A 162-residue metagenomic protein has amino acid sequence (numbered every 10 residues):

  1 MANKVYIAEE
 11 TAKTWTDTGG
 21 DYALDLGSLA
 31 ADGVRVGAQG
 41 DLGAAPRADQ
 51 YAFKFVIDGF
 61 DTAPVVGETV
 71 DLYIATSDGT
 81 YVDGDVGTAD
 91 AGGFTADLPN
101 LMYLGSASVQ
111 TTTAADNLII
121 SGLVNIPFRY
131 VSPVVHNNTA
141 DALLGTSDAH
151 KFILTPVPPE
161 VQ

Functional and structural regions predicted by a protein language model:
M1-G19, P127-Y130, H136-Q162: C-terminal interaction-tip segments
Y6-G40: Terminal (often C-terminal
S28-F60, G67: Contiguous beta-strand segments within globular domains
D49-G59, T69-S77, N125-K151: Internal, hydrophobic beta-strand segments that form the core of beta-sheet-rich folds
E68-Y73, V86-A96, I120-S121, T146-H150: "Short basic amphipathic alpha-helical interaction patches in structured regions
A75-D116: Terminal beta-strand-rich extracellular "head" domains that mediate receptor/glycan or other ligand binding
T76-D78, N100-S106, S121, F152-Q162: Disordered, low-complexity "stalk" and linker segments at domain junctions of extracellular and cell-surface proteins
Y103-D141: Beta-sandwich interaction modules
